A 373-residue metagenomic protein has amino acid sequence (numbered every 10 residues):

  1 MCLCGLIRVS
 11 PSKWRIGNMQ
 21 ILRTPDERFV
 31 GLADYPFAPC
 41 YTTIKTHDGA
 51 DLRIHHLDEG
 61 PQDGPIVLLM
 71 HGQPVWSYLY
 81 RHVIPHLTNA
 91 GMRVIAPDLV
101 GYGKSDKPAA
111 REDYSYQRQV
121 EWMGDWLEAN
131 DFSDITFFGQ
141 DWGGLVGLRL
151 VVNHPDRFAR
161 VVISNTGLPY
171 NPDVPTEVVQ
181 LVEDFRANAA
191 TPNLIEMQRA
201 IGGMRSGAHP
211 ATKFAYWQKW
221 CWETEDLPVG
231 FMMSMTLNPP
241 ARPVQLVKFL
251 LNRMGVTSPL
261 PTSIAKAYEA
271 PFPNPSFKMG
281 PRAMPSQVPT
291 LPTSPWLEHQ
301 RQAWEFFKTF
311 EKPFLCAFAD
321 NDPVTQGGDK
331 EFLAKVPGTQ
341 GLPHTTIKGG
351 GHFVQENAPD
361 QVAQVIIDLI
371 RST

Functional and structural regions predicted by a protein language model:
M1-C4, R8: Intrinsically disordered, low-complexity proline-rich regions
V9-N18: Short, Lys/Arg-enriched N-terminal segments with co-localized hydrophobic residues within the first ~10-30 amino acids
M19-P39, T46, I54-E59, I66 (+5 more regions): Flexible "cap/lid" subdomain of the alpha/beta-hydrolase fold that forms the substrate-access gate
G64-H71: Short beta-strand element of the alpha/beta-hydrolase
G72-V75, D141: Active-site glycine-rich loops that stabilize anionic/oxyanionic intermediates across multiple enzyme folds
Y78-I95: Short amphipathic alpha-helix adjacent to the substrate-entry channel of hydrolases
G350-P359: Catalytic histidine-centered segment of alpha/beta-hydrolase-like enzymes
V365-T373: C-terminal alpha-helix
